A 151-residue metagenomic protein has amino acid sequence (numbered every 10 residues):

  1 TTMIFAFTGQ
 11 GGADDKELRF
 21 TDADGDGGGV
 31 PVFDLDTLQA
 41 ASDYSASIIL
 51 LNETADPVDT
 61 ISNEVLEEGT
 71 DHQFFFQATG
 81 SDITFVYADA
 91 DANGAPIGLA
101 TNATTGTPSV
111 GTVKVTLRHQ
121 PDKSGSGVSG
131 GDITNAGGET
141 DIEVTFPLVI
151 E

Functional and structural regions predicted by a protein language model:
T1-E151: First exposed extracellular module after export/assembly in secreted or surface-exposed proteins
